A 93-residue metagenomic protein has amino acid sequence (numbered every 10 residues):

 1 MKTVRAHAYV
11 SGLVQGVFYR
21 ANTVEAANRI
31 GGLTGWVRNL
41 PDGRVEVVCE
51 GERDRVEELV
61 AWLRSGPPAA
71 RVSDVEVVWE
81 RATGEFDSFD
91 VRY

Functional and structural regions predicted by a protein language model:
M1-Y93: Intrinsically disordered, low-complexity, mixed-charge
